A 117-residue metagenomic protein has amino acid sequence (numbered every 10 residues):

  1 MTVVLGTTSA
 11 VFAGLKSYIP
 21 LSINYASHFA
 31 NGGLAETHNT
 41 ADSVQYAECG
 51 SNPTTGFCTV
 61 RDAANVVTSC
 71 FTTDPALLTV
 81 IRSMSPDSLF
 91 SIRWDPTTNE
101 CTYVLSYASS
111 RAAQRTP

Functional and structural regions predicted by a protein language model:
M1-T7: Bacterial N-terminal signal peptides
T7-G14: Sec/Tat signal peptide C-region and signal peptidase I cleavage site
S27-P53: Structural detector for short beta-strands of small beta-barrel domains
P53-T68: OB-fold (S1/OB) nucleic-acid-binding surfaces
V67-T79: Beta-strand/loop nucleic-acid-binding surfaces
A76-S91: Short nucleic-acid-contacting surface segments enriched for D/E, G, S/T with interspersed K/R
T97-T116: OB-fold/S1-family single-stranded nucleic acid-binding modules
